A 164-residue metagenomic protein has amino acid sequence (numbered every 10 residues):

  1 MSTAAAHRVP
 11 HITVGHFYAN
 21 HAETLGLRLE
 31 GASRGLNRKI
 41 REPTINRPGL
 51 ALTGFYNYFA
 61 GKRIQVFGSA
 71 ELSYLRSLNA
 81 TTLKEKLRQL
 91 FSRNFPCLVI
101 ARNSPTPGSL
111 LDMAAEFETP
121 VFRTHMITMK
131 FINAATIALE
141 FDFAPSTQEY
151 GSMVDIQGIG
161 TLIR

Functional and structural regions predicted by a protein language model:
S2-F91: Gly/Thr-rich phosphate-binding loop signature of adenosyl cofactor/nucleotide-binding cores
Q65-F67, L98-V99, L162: Structural motif
S73, P105-T106, G160: Glycine-rich nucleotide phosphate-binding loop and flanking beta-alpha elements of Rossmann-like dinucleotide-binding
T81, N103-P105, P145: Residue-level recognition of alpha-helix initiation/capping sites
N94-C97, A101-L139: Charged, amphipathic alpha-helical linker segments immediately N-terminal to NTP-binding catalytic cores
D142-V154: Pre-Walker A adenine-sensing motif
Q157-R164: Glycine-rich phosphate-binding P-loop
